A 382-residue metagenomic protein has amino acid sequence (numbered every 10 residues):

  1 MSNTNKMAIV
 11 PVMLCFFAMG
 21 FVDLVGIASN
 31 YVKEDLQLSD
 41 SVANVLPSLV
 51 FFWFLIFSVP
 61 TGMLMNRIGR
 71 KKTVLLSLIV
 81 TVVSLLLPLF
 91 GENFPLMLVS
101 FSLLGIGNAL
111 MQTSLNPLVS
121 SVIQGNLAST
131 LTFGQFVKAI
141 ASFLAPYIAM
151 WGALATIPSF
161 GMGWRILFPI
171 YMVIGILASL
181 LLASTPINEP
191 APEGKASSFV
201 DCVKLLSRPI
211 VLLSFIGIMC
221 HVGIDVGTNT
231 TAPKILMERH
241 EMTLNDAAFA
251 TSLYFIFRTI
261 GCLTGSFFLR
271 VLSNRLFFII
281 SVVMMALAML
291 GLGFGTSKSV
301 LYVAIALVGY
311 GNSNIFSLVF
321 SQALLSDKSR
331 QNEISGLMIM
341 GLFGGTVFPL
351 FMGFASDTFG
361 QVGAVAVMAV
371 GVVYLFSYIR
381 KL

Functional and structural regions predicted by a protein language model:
M7-D40, N116, T228-P233: Extracytoplasmic
V25-G26, S207-S252, I256-C262: Extracytoplasmic gate region of multi-pass secondary transporters
Q37, G69, F90-P95, Q124 (+3 more regions): Helix-breaking motifs and short loop linkers at transmembrane-helix boundaries and internal kinks in secondary membrane
V45-M63, S252-T264: Central cavity-lining transmembrane alpha-helices of secondary-active solute carriers, predominantly the Major
I56-P95: Conserved MFS/SLC helix-loop-helix module at the cytosolic interface between two early adjacent transmembrane helices
F57-R70, G261-S273, S356: Helix-to-loop junctions at the C-terminal end of transmembrane segments in multipass secondary transporters
S100-F136: Cytoplasmic helix-loop-helix junction between adjacent transmembrane helices in 12-TM secondary transporters
G125-N126, T130-P186: Helix-loop-helix hairpin linking two adjacent transmembrane segments in secondary transporters
